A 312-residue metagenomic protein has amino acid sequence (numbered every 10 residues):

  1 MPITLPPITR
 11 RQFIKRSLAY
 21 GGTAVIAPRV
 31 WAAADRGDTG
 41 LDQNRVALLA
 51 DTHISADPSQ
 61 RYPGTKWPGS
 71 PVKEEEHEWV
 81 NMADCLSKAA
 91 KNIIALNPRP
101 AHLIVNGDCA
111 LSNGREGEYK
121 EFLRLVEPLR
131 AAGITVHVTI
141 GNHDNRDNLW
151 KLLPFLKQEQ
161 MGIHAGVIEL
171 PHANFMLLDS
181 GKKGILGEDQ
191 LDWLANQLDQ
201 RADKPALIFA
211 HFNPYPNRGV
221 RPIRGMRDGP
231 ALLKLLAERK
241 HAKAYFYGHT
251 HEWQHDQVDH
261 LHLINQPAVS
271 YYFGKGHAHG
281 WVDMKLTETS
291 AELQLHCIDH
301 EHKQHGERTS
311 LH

Functional and structural regions predicted by a protein language model:
M1-Q12: N-terminal secretory signal peptides
A19, H53, A110, H143-D144 (+4 more regions): Catalytic metal-binding/acid-base residues of hydrolase active sites
A32-E116: N-terminal active-site segment of His-dependent metallophosphoesterases
D35-G40, P68-K73, R115-P205, G225-H241 (+2 more regions): Extended active-site neighborhood of metal-dependent phosphoesterases/phosphodiesterases
G40, T287-H312: A short C-terminal boundary segment appended to hydrolase-like catalytic domains
L49-A50, L103-G107, V136-G141, L207-A210 (+2 more regions): Active-site neighborhood of phospho(di)ester-bond hydrolases with catalytic His/Asp-centered motifs
I54-Q60, G184-I185, Y272-G274, K303: Short, solvent-exposed loop/turn elements at domain surfaces
R201-R218: Short acidic, glycine-rich surface-loop motifs adjacent to enzyme active sites
